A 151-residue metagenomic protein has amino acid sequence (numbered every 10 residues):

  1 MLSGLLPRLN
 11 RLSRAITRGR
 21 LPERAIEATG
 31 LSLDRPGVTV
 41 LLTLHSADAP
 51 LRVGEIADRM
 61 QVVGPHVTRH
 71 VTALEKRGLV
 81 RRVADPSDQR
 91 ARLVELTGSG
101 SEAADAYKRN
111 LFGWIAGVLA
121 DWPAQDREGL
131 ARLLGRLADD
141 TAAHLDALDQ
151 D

Functional and structural regions predicted by a protein language model:
M1-V38: N-terminal leader segment of winged-helix/HTH proteins
R8, L12, A106-D151: Terminal interaction helix/tail motif
T39-T43, E102: Pre-recognition alpha-helix immediately N-terminal to the DNA-recognition helix within helix-turn-helix or winged-helix
A47-R52: Short capping segments at the starts of secondary-structure elements
E55-A57: A short acidic, leucine-rich amphipathic alpha-helix
V63: Helix-turn-helix DNA-binding motif, specifically the short coil turn and the N-cap/start of the second
T72-E128: Charged, amphipathic alpha-helical coiled-coil/dimerization segments
